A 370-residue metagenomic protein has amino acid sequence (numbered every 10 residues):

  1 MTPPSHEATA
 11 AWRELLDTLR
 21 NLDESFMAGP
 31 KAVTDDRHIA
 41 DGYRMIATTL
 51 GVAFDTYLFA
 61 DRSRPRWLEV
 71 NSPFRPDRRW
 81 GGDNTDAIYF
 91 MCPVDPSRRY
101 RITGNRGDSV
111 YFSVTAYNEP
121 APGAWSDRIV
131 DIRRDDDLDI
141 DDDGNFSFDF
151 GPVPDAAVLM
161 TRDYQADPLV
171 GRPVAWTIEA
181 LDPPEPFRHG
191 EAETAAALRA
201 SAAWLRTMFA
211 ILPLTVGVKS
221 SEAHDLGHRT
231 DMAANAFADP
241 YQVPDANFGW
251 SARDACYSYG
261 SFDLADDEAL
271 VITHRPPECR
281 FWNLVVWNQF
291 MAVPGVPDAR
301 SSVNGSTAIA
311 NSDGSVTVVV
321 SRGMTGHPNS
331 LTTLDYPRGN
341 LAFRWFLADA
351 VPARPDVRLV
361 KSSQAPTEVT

Functional and structural regions predicted by a protein language model:
M1-T370: A compositional/structural signature for long, glycine/proline-rich flexible linkers and loops on extracytoplasmic
